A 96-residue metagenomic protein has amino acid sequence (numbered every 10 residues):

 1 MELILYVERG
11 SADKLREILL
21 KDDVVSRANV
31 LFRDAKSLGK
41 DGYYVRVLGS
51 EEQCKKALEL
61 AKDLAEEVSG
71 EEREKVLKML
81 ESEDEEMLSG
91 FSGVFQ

Functional and structural regions predicted by a protein language model:
M1, N29-G39: Short, flexible, solvent-exposed loop/turn segments with mixed acidic/basic and small polar residues
E2-Y6, G10-L15, E67-E71, E83: Long, compositionally biased, intrinsically disordered regions
V7-R33: Short amphipathic alpha-helix segments
R9-A12, L48-K55: Helix N-cap motif at beta-to-alpha junctions
R16-D23, K56-E66: Short amphipathic alpha-helices in soluble, non-transmembrane regions that often serve as interface/regulatory elements
D41-G49: Short glycine/threonine-rich beta-strand-turn micro-motifs
E59-E83: A short, flexible low-complexity segment enriched in Lys/Arg and Gly/Pro that occurs in N-terminal basic tails
L77-F95: Short, low-order "capping/linker" segments at domain edges
